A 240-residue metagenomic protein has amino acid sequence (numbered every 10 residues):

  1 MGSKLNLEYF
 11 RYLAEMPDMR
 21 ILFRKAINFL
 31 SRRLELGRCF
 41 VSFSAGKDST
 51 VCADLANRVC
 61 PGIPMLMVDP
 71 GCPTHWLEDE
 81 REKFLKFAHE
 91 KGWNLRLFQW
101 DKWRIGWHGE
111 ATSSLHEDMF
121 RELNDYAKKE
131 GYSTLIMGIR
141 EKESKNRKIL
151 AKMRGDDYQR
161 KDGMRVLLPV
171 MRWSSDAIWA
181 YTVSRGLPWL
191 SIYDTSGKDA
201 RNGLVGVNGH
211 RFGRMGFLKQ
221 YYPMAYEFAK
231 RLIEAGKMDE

Functional and structural regions predicted by a protein language model:
M1-E240: Nucleotide-activated chemistry modules centered on ATP-dependent adenylation/adenylyltransferase
